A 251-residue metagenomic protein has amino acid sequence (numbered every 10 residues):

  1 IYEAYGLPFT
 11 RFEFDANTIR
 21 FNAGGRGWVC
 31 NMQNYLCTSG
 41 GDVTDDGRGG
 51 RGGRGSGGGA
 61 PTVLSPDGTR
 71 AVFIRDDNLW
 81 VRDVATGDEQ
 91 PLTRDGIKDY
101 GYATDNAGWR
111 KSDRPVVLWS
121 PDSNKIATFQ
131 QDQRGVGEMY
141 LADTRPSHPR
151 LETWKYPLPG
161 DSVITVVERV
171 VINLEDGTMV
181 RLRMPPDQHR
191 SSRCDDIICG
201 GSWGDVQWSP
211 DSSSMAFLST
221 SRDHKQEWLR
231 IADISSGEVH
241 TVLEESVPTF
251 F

Functional and structural regions predicted by a protein language model:
I1-F251: Beta-propeller folds
